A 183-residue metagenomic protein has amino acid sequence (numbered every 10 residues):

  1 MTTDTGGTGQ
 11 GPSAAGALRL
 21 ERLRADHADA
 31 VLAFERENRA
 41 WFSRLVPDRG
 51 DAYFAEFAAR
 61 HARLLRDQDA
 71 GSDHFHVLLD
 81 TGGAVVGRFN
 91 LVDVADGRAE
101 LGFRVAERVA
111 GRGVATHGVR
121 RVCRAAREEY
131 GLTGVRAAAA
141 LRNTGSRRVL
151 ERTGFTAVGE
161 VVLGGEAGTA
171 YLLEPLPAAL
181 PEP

Functional and structural regions predicted by a protein language model:
M1-A30, F34-W41, F75-P183: Acyl-donor (CoA/ACP) binding surface of acyl/acetyltransferases
L23, F34, A52-A59, A70: Generic, well-ordered alpha-helical segments
W41-A62: Conserved GNAT-fold acetyl-CoA-binding loop/helix
A52, R63-V77: A short helix-loop-beta-strand connector motif used in the catalytic cores of GNAT acetyltransferases and, in some
A58-D69, V92-D96, G154: Short, charged low-complexity intrinsically disordered segments located at boundaries of structured domains
